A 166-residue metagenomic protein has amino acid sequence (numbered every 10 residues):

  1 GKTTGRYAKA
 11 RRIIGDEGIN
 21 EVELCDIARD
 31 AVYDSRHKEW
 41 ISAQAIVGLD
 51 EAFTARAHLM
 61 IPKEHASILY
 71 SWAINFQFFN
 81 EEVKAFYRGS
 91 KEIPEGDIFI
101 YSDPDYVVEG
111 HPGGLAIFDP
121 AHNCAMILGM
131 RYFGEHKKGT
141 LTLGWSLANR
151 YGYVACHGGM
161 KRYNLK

Functional and structural regions predicted by a protein language model:
G1-L165: A noncatalytic interaction/capping subdomain that flanks phosphate/NTP-handling catalytic cores
